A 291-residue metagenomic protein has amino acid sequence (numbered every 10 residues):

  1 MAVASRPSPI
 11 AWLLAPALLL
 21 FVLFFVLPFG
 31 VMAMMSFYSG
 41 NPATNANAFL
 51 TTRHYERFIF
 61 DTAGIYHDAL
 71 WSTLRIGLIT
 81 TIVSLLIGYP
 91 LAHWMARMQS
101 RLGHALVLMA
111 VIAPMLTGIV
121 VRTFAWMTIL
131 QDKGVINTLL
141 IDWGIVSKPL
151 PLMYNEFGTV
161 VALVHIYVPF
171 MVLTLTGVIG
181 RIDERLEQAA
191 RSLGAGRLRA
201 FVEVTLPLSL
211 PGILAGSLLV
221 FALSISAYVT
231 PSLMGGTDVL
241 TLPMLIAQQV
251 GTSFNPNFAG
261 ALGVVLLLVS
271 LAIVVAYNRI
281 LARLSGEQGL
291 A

Functional and structural regions predicted by a protein language model:
M1-P7: Short, Lys/Arg-rich, polar N-terminal cytosolic tail immediately upstream of the first transmembrane signal-anchor
P9-A43, D61-G180, V204-Y228, L233-G235 (+1 more regions): Membrane-water interface segments at the C-terminal ends of transmembrane alpha-helices in multi-pass inner-membrane
A43-A48, Y228-P256, L290-A291: Glycine-rich helix-loop "coupling/hinge" segments at transmembrane-helix boundaries in multipass transporters
L50-D61: A short amphipathic helical element positioned immediately N-terminal to and/or at the very start of a transmembrane
I182-L186, G286: Short glycine/proline-centered loop/turn elements that form peptide/ligand docking sites
A190: The alpha-helix within a helix-turn-helix
L193-A195, P207: Glycine/proline-centered hinge or cleavage motifs at structural transition points of membrane proteins
I280-A291: Short cytosolic juxtamembrane segments of multi-pass membrane proteins
